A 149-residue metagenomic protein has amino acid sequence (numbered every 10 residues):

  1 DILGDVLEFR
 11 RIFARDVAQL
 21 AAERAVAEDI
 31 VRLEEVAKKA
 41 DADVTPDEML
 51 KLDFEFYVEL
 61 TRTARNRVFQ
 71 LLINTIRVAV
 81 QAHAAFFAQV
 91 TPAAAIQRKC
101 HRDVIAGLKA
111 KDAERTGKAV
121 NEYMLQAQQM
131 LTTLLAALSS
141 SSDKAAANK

Functional and structural regions predicted by a protein language model:
D1-F13, Q19, E23, A136-K149: Short linear motifs at protein or domain termini
V6-F86, Q97-D103, R115-Q129: Conserved amphipathic alpha-helical segments that form helical-bundle/coiled-coil interaction surfaces
L52-D53, Q89-A94, L134-S141: Juxtamembrane/interface motifs at transmembrane-helix termini
A113-K149: C-terminal effector-binding regulatory domain of bacterial HTH transcription factors
